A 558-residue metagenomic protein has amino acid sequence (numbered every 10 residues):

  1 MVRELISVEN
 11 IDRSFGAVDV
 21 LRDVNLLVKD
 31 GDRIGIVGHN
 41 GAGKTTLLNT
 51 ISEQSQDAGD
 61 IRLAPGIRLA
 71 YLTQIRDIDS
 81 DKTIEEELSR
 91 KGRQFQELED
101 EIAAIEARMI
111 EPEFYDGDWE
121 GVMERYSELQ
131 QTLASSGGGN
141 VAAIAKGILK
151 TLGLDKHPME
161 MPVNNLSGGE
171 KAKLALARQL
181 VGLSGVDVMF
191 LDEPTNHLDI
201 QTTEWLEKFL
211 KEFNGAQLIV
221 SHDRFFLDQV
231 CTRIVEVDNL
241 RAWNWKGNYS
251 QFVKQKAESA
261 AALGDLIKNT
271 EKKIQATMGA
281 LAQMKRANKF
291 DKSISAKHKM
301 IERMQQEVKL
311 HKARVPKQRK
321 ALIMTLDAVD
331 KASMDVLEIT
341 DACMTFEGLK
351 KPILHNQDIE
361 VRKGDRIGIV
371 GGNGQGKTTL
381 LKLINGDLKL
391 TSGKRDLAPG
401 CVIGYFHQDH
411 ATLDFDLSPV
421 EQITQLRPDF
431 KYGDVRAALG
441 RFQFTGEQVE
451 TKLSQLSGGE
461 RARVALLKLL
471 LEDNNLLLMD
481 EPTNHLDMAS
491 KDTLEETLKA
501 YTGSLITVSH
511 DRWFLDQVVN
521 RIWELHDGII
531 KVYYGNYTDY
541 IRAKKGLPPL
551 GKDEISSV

Functional and structural regions predicted by a protein language model:
M1-D265, V329-V558: ABC ATP-binding cassette signature C-motif
E120, G153, E271-K272, R314: Short helix-capping and inter-helix turn/linker motifs at the boundaries of alpha-helical repeat units
Q130-Q131, K285, I323-D327: Alpha-helical segments in transporter systems
K146-L152, A280-Q283, K299-E307: Short amphipathic coiled-coil heptad-repeat segments
L263-M300, R542-V558: ABC ATPase nucleotide-binding domains
K289, S293, R303-Q318: Proline-centered turn/helix-capping motifs that create local helix->coil transitions or kinks
L310-E338: Amphipathic heptad-repeat alpha-helical coiled-coil/stalk segments that mediate oligomerization, filament/stalk
